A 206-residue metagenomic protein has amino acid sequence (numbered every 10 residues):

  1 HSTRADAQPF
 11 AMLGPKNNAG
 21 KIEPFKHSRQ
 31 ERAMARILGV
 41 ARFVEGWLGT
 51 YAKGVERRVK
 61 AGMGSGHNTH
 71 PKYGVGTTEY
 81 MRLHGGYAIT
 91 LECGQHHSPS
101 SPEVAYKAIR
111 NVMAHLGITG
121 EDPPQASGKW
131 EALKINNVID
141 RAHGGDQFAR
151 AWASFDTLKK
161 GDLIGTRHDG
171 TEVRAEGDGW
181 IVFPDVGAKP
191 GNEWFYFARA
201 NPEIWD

Functional and structural regions predicted by a protein language model:
H1-D206: Structured catalytic-domain cores with a bias toward divalent-metal coordination
